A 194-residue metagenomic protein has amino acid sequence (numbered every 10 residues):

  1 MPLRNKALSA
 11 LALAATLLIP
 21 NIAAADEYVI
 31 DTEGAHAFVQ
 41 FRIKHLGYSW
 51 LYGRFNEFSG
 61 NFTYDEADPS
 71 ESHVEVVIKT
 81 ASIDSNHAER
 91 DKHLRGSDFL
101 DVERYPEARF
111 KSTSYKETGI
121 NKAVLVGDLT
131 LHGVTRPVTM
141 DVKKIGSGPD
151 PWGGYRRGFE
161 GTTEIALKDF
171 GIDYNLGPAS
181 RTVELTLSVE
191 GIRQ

Functional and structural regions predicted by a protein language model:
M1-L11: Bacterial N-terminal signal peptides that target proteins for export
A14-A15: Repetitive helical segments and hydrophobic/amphipathic motifs
I19-P20: N-terminal signal peptide c-region/cleavage motif recognized by signal peptidases
A24-Q194: Low-complexity, acidic/polar, glycine-enriched regions of mature
